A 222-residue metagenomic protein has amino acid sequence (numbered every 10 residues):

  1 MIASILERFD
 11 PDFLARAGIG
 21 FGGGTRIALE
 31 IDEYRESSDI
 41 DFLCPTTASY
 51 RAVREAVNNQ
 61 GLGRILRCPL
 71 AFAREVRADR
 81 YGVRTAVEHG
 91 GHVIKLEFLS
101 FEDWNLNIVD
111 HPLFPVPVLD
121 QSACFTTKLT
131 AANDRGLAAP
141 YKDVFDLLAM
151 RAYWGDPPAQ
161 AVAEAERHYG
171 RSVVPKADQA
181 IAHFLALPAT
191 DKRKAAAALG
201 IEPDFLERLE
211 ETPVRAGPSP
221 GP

Functional and structural regions predicted by a protein language model:
M1-P222: Compositionally biased terminal segments of proteins
